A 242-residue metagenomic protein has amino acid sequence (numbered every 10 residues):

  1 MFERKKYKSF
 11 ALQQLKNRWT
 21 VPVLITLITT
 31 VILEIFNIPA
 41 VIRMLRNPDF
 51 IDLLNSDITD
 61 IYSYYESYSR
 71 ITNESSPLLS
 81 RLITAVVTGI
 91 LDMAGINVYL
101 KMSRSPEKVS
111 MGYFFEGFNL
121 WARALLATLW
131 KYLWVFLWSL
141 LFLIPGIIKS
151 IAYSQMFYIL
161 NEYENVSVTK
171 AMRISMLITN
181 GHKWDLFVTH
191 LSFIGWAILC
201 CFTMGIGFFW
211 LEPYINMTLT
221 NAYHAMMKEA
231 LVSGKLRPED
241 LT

Functional and structural regions predicted by a protein language model:
M1-T242: Hydrophobic alpha-helical membrane segments
